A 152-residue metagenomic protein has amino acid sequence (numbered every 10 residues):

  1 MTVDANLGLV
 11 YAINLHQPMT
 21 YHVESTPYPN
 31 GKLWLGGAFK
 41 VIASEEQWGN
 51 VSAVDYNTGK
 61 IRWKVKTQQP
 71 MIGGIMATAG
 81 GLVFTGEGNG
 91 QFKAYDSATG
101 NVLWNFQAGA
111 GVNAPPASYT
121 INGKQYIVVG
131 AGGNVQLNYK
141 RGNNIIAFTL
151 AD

Functional and structural regions predicted by a protein language model:
T2-H16: Long, low-complexity segments enriched in small/aliphatic residues
P18-P70, M76-N113, A117-D152: Extracytoplasmic/lumenal domain signature
